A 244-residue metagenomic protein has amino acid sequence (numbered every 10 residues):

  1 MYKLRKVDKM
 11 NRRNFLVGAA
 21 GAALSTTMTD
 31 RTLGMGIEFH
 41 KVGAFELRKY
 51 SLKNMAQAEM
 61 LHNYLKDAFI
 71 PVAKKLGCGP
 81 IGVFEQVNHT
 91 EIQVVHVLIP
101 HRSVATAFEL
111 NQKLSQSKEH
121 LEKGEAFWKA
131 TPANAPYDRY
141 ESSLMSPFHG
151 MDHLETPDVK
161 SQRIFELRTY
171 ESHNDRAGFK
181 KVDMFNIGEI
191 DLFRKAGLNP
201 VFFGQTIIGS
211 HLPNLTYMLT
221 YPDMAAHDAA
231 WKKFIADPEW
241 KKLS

Functional and structural regions predicted by a protein language model:
Y2-A23: N-terminal secretory signal peptides and thylakoid transit peptides that target proteins across membranes
L16-V42, G77-E91, L121-Q162, G197-H211 (+1 more regions): Glycine-rich beta-strand-turn "strand-cap" elements at beta-sheet edges
V42-L61, K66-L76: Mature N-terminal segment immediately following signal peptide/propeptide cleavage in secreted/periplasmic
A44-L52, V83-S117, F165-S172, Q205 (+1 more regions): Short, well-ordered beta-strand segments in beta-rich or mixed alpha/beta enzyme and ligand-binding folds
M60, Y64, A68, T106-E109 (+5 more regions): Extracytoplasmic/secreted proteins, especially bacterial periplasmic and envelope-associated proteins
V72, I235, W240-K242: Intrinsically disordered, low-complexity polar regions and short flexible loop motifs
P147-A225: Surface-exposed interaction/gating patches
